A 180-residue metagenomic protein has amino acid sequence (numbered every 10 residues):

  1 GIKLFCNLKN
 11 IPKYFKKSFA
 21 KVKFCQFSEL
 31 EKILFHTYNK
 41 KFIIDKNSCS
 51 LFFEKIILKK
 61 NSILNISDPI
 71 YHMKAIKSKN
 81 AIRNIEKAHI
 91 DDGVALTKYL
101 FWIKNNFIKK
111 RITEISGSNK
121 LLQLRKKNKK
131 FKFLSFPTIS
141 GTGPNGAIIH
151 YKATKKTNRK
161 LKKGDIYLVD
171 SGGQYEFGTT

Functional and structural regions predicted by a protein language model:
G1-T180: Active-site neighborhoods and metal-handling regions in enzymes and metal-associated proteins
